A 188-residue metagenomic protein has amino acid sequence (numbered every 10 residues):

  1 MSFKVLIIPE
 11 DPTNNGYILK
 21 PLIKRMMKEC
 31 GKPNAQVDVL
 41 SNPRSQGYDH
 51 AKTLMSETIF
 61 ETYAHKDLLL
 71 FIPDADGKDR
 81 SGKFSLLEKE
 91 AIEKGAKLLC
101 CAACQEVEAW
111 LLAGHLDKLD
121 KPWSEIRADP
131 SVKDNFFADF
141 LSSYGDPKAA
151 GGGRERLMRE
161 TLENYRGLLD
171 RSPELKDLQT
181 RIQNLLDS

Functional and structural regions predicted by a protein language model:
M1-V5, T13-S188: C-terminal accessory helical subdomains adjacent to catalytic cores in phosphodiester- and nucleotide-handling enzymes
E10: Phosphate-binding/switch region of NTP-binding enzymes
